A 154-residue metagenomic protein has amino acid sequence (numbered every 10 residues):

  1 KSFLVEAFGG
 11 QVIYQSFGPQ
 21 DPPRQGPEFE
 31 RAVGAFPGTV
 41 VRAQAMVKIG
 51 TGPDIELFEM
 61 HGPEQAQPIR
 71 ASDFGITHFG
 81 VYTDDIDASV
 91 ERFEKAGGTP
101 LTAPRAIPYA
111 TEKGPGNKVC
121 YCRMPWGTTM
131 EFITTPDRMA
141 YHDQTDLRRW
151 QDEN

Functional and structural regions predicted by a protein language model:
K1-G52, A88-S89, K95, K113-P115 (+1 more regions): Core segments of cupin and vicinal oxygen chelate
G18, R138-D152: A short, polar/charged loop-to-alpha-helix boundary motif
A43-L57, Q67-A96, G116-M124, T128: Vicinal oxygen chelate
G75-F79, R149-N154: Short, solvent-exposed cationic patches
L101-T111: Short, basic/aromatic recognition patches
P115, Y121, F132-M139: Short beta->alpha transition motifs characteristic of CBS
